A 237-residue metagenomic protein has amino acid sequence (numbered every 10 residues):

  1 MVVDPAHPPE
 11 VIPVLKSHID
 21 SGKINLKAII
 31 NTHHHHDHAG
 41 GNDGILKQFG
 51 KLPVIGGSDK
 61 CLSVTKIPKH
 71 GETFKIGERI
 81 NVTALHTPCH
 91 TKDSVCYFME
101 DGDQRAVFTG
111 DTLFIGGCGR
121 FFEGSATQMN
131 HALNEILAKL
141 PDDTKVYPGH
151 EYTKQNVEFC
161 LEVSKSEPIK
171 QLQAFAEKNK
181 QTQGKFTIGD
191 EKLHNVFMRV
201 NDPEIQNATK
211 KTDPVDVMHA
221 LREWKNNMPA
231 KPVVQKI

Functional and structural regions predicted by a protein language model:
M1-I24, L62-C160, H219, K225: Catalytic core of the metallo-beta-lactamase
P9-G56: Active-site metal-binding motif and surrounding structural segment of the metallo-beta-lactamase
I30, S58, P88, K192: Residues at the C-termini of beta-strands that transition into short coil/loop
H34, D59, E151: Flexible loop residues that form catalytic and substrate-binding hotspots at small-molecule/glycan-binding clefts
Q48, R105, A126, K165-S166: A short hydrophobic/aromatic micro-motif that marks alpha-helical segments and, especially, helix-coil
G56-L62: Short, polar loop motifs at secondary-structure junctions
N134-K145, Y152-I237: Accessory terminal helices/loops
